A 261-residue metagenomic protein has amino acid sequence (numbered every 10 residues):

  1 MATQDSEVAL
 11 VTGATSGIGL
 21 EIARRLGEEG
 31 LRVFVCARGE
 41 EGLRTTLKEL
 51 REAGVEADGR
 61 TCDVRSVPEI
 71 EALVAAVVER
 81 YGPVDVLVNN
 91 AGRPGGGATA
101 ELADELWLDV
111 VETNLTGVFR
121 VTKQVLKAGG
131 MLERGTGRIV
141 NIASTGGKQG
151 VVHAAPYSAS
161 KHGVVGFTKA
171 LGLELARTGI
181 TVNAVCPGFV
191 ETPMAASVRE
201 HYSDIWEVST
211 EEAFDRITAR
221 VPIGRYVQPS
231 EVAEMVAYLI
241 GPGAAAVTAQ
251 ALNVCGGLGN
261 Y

Functional and structural regions predicted by a protein language model:
T15-S16: Conserved glycine-rich cofactor-binding loop
A98-T99, A103-V111, I217: Substrate-binding pocket helix/loop in short-chain dehydrogenase/reductase
T122, S160, T168: Active-site helix of classical SDR
K127, L173-E174: Alpha-helical segment proximal to the catalytic Tyr-Lys
S144: Residue(s) in the substrate-gating loop at a strand-loop-helix junction that position the organic substrate next
Q149, R225, A237, T248-Y261: Short C-terminal tail/terminal secondary-structure segment of NAD(P)H-dependent dehydrogenase/reductase domains
A176, T181, V247-A249: Short, small/polar-rich loop/turn modules that mediate ligand/substrate recognition or access, typified
